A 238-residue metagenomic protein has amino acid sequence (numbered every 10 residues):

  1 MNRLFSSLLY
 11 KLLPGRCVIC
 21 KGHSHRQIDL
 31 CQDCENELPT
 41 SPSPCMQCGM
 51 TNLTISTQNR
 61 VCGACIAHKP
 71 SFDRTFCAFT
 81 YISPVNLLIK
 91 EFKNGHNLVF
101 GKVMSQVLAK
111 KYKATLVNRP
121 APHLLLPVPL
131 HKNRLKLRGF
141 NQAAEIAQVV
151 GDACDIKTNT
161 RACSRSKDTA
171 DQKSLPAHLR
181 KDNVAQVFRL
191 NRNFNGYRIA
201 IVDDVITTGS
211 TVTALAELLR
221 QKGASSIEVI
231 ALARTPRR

Functional and structural regions predicted by a protein language model:
M1-D203, T207-R238: Glycine-rich phosphate/pyrophosphate-handling loop used in enzymes and phosphotransfer proteins
